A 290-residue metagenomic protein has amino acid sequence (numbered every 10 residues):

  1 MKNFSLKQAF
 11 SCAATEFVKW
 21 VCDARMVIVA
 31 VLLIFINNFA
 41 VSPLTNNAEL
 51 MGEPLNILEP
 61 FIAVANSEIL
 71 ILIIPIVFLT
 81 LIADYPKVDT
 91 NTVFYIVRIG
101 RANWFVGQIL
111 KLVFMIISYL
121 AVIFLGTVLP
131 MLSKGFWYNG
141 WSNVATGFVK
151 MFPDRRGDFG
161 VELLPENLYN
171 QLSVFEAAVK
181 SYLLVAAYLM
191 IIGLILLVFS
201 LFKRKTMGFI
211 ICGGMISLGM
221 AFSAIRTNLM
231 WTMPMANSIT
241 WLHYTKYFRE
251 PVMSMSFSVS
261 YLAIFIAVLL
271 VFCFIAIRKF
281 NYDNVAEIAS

Functional and structural regions predicted by a protein language model:
M1-K87, L201-F202, T206, M215-S290: Hydrophobic alpha-helical transmembrane segments
V29-A30, G107, I211-C212: Hydrophobic core positions of alpha-helical segments in small-molecule transporters and transporter systems
I36-Y85, V106-L201, N237-L262: Secretory targeting signals
T90-N91, V198: A residue-level signal for alpha-helical anchor/packing sites in multi-pass solute transporters
Y95-R101: Short helix-to-coil transition segments within interhelical loops that connect adjacent transmembrane helices
N103, M207-G208: Residue-level recognition of membrane-helix boundary sites in multi-pass small-molecule transporters
F136-W137, F209-I211: Short acidic alpha-helical/loop segments enriched in Asp/Glu that coordinate divalent cations
